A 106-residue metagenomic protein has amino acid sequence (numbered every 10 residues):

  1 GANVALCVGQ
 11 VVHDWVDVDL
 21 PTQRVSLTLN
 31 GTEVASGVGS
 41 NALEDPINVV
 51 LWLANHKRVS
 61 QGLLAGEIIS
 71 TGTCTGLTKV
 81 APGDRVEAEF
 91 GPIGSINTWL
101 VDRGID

Functional and structural regions predicted by a protein language model:
G1-D45, V50-L51, N55-S60, L77-A81 (+2 more regions): Catalytic-core "active-site belt" of small-molecule-metabolizing enzymes, emphasizing His/Asp/Glu-rich regions
